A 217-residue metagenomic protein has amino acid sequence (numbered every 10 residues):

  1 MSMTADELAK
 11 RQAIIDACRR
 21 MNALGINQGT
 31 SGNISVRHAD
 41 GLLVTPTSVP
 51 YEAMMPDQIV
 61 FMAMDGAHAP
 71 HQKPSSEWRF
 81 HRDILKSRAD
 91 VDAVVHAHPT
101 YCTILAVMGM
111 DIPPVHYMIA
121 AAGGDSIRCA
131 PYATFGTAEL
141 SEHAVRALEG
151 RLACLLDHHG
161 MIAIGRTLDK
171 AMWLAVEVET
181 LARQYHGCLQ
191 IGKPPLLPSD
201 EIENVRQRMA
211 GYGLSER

Functional and structural regions predicted by a protein language model:
M1-R217: Glycine-rich flexible loops
